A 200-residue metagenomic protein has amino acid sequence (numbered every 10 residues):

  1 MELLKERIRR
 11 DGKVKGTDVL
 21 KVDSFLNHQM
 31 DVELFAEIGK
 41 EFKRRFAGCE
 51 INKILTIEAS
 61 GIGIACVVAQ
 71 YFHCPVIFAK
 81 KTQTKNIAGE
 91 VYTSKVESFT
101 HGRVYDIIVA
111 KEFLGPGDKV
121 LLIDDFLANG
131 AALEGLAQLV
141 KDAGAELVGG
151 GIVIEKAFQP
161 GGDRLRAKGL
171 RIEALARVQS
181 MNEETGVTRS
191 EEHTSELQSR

Functional and structural regions predicted by a protein language model:
M1-I51: Active-site-facing substrate-recognition patch
E2, E6-R7, D18, A137-S195: PRPP-dependent phosphoribosyltransferase catalytic core
E50-E58: Short glycine-rich phosphate-binding loop at a beta-alpha junction
N52, D118, V148: Conserved acidic residues
G63-F72, A137: Short Gly/Thr/Asp-enriched flexible loops that form oxyanion-binding sites at enzyme active sites
C74-V120, G186-T188: Short, glycine/charge-rich flexible loops or terminal/linker lids adjacent to PRPP-binding catalytic cores
P116, D124-D142: Active-site/ligand-binding-proximal alpha/beta "capping" segment
E196-R200: Short "domain-exit" segments at the C-terminal end of structured domains
